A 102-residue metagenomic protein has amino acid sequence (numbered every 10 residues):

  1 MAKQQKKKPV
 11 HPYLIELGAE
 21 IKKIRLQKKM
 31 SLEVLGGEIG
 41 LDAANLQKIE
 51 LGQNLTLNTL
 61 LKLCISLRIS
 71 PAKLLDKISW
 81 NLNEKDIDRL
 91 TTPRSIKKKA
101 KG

Functional and structural regions predicted by a protein language model:
A2-K3, H11, D76-G102: Short, charged recognition helix plus adjacent turn of helix-turn-helix-like nucleic-acid-binding domains
A2-Q27: A short, Lys/Arg-rich alpha-helix, primarily the initiator
I21, L32, A43, L57-L60: Helix-turn-helix DNA-binding elements, focusing on the entry/boundary residues of the two helices that contact DNA
R25, G36, C64: The alpha-helix within a helix-turn-helix
K28-Q47: Short alpha-helical DNA-recognition segment
E50, L67, L75-I78: DNA major-groove recognition helix of helix-turn-helix
G52-I65: Short, basic-rich loop-to-helix N-cap that marks the start of a DNA-contacting helix
